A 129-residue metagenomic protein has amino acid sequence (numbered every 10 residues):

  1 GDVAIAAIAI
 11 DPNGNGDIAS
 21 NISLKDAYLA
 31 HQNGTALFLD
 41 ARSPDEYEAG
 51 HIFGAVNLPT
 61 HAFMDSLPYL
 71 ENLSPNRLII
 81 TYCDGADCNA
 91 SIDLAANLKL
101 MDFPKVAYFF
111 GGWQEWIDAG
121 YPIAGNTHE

Functional and structural regions predicted by a protein language model:
G1-L37, D45-A49, E129: Flexible, polar/low-complexity N-terminal or interdomain linker segments that lie immediately upstream of folded
D11-I18, F53, Y82-A86, F103: Second-shell loop/turn segments in exported
A30, D65-N76: Short amphipathic alpha-helix with an adjacent loop that forms part of the alpha/beta core around
Q32-F38, F53-G54, L78, P104-K105: Short active-site oxyanion
S43-E46, A62-F63, G85-N89, G112-W116 (+1 more regions): Solvent-exposed loop/turn segments at secondary-structure junctions within structured extracellular/periplasmic domains
L58-P59: Short acidic-hydrophobic, aromatic-tinged amphipathic segments that line or gate anion-handling sites
E71-W116: Catalytic cysteine-centered active loop of the rhodanese-like fold, especially the PTP/DSP P-loop
G120-E129: Active-site neighborhoods of enzymes that stabilize oxyanions during catalysis
